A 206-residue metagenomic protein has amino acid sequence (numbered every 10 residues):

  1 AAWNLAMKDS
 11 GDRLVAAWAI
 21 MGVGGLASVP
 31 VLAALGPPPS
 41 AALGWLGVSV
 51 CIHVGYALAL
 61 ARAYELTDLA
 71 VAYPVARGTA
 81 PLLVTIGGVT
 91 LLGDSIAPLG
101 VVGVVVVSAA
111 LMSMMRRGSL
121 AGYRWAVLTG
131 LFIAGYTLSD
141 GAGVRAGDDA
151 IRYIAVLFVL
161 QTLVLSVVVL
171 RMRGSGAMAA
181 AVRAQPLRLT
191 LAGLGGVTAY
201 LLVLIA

Functional and structural regions predicted by a protein language model:
A1-C51, A57-T67, R116-V127, V159-I205: Membrane-interface interhelical linkers
A16-A17, A72, Y153: Juxtamembrane helix-start motifs in multi-pass secondary transporters
A19, V48, V75-A76, L99-V102 (+2 more regions): Hydrophobic core positions of alpha-helical segments in small-molecule transporters and transporter systems
I20, G24, Y73-A80, T129 (+2 more regions): Structural signature of transmembrane alpha-helices in multi-pass secondary transporters
G22-S28, T85-V89, I96-M115, L131: Hydrophobic transmembrane alpha-helices of multi-pass small-molecule transport proteins
A27-G44, G87-L99, A142-I151, I205-A206: Helix-coil boundary and interhelical linker segments in multi-pass alpha-helical membrane proteins
L60-L99, S113: Membrane-interface helix-loop-helix junctions at boundaries between adjacent transmembrane segments
A121-R145, D149-R152: Selected transmembrane alpha-helices and immediately adjacent juxtamembrane segments of polytopic inner-membrane
